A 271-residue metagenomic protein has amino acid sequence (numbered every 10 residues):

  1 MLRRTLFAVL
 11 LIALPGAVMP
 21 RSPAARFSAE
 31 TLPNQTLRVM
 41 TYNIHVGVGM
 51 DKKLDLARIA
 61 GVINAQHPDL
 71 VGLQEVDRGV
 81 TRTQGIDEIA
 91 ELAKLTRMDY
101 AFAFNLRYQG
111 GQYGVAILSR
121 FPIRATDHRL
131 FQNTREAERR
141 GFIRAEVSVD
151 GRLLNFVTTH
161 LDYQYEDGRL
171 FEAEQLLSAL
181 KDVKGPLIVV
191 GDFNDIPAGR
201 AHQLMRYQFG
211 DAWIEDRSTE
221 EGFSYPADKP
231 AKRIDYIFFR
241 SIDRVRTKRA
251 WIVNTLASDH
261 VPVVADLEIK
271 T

Functional and structural regions predicted by a protein language model:
L2-L95, R107-Q112, E174, I269-T271: N-terminal, active-site-proximal structural segment of metallo-dependent hydrolase catalytic domains
P23-S28, L54-R58, L130-N133, R140-I143 (+2 more regions): Alpha-helical scaffolding within the catalytic cores of extracellular/periplasmic polymer-degrading hydrolases
S28-V39, G111-Y113, R120-A125, A137-T158 (+1 more regions): Beta-strand-turn-beta hairpins that frame and shape the catalytic cleft of phosphate-ester-processing enzymes
L37-I44, I59-Q84, L118, A145 (+5 more regions): Active-site beta-strand/loop signature of hydrolases that rely on acidic residues for catalysis
H45, Q74, S119, R129 (+4 more regions): Conserved residues at the C-terminal ends of beta-strands
V46-V48, H128-N133, T159-D167: Surface-exposed cleft-lining segments at the edges of enzyme active sites
K52, R82-G85, M98-I117, E136-R139 (+2 more regions): Active site of divalent-metal-dependent phosphoester/diester hydrolases
N64-P68, A93-R97, A101, I123 (+3 more regions): Sec-exported extracytoplasmic/periplasmic mature domains
